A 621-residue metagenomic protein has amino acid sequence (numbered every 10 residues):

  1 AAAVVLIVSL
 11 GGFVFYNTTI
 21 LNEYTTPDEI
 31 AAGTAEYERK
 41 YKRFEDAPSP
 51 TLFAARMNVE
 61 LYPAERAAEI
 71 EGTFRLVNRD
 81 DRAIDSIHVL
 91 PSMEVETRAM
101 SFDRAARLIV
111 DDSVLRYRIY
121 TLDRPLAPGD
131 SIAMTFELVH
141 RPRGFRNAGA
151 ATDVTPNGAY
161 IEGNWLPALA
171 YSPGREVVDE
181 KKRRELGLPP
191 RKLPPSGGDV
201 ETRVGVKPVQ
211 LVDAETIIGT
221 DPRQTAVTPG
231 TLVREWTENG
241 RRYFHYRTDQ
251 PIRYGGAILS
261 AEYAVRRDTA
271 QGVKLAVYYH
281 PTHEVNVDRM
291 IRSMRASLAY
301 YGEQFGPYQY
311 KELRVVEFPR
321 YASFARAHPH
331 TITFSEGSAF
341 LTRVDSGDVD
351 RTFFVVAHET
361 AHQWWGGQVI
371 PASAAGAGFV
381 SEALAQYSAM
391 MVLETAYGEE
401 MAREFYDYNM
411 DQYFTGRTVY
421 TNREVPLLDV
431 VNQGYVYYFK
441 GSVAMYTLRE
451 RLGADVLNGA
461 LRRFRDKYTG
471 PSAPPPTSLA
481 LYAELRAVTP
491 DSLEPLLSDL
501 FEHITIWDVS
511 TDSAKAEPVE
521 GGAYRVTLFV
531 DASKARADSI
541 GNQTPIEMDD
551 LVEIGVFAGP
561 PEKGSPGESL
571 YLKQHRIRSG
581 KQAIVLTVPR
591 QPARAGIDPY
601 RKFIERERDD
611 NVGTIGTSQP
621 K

Functional and structural regions predicted by a protein language model:
A1-E60, A67, P189-S196, V200 (+7 more regions): Non-catalytic accessory/interaction domains
Y16-N17, I30-E36, E137-E262: Extended, low-hydrophobicity, Ser/Thr/Pro/Gly-biased non-transmembrane segments
T51-A105: Soluble catalytic regions of membrane-associated enzymes that act on cell-envelope and secretory-pathway components
E69-I70, R82-V89, G144-A148, A226-P229 (+1 more regions): Short, hydrophobic/aromatic beta-strand segments
F74-E94, T202-D221, L479, R536-G555: Surface-exposed beta-strand/loop patches in extracellular or lumenal glycoproteins
I84, V95-N157, T202-V206, I577-Q591 (+2 more regions): A surface-exposed beta-strand-loop module
E94-F102, Q224-V227, A558-S565: Short aromatic-acidic-glycine turn motif
V114-R118, Y246, V277-F529: Hydrophobic alpha-helical and helix-loop surface patches within well-folded domains that function as non-catalytic
